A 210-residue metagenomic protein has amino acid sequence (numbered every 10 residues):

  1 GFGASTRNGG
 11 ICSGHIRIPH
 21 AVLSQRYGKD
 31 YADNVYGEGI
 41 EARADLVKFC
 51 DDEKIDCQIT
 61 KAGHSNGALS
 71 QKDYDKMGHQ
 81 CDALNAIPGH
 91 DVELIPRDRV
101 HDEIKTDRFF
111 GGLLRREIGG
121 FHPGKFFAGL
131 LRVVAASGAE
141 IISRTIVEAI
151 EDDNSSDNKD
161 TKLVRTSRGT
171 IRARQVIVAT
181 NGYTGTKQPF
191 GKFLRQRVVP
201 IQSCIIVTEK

Functional and structural regions predicted by a protein language model:
G1-G9: Glycine-rich FAD pyrophosphate-binding loop
G9-C12, I16-R17, G63-N66, R195-K210: Central beta-strand plus flanking loop segment that forms part of the substrate or channel wall within the catalytic
C12-R97: Dinucleotide-binding Rossmann-like beta1-alpha1 core, especially the glycine-rich loop that anchors the ADP
I59, E93-P96, I141-S143, R165-T166 (+1 more regions): General beta-strand structural signal in soluble alpha/beta enzymes
D75, D82-N85, D107-N154, N158-R174: Helical element adjacent to the flavin cofactor pocket in flavoenzyme catalytic cores
R99-D107: Flexible hinge/switch segments at interdomain interfaces of large molecular machines
R165-K210: Central helical "cap/lid" subdomain
